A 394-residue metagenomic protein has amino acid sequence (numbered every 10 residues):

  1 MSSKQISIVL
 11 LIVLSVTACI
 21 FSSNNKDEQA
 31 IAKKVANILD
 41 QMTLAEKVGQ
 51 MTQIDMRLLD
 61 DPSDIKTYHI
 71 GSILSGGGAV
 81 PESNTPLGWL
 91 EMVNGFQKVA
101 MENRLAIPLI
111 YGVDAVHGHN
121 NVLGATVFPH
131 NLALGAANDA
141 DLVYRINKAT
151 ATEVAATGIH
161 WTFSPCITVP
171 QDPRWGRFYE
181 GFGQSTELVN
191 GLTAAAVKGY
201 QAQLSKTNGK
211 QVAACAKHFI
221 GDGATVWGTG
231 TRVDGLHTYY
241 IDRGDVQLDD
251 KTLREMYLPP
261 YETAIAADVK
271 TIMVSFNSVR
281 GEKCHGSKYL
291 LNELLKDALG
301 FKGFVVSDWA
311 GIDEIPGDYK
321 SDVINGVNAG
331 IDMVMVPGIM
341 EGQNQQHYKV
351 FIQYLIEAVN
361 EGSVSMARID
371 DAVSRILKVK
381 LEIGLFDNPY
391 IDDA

Functional and structural regions predicted by a protein language model:
M1-E28: Bacterial Sec-dependent N-terminal signal peptides
A18-A394: Glycoside hydrolase catalytic-domain context in secreted enzymes
